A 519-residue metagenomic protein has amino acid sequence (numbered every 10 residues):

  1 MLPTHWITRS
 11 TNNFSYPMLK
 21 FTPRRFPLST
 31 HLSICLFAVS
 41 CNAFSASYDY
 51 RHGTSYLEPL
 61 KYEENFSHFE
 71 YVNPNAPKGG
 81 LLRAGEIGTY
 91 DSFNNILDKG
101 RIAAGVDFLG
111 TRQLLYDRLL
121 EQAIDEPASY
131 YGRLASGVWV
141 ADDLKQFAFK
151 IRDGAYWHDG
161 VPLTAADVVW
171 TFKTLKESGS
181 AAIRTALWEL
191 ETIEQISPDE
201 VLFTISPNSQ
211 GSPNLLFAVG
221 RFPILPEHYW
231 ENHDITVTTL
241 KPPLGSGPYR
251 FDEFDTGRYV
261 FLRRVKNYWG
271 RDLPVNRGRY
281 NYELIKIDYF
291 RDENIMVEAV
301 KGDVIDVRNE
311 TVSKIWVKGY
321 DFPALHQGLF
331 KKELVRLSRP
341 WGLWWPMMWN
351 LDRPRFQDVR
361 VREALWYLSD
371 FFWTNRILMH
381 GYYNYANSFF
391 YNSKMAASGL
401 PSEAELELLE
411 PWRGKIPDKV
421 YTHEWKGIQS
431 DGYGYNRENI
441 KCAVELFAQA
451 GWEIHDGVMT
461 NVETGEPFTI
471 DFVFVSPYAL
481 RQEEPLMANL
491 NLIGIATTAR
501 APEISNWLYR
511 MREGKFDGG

Functional and structural regions predicted by a protein language model:
P27, K150, R184-E231, P248-D255 (+1 more regions): Surface-exposed binding/hinge segments that line and control ligand-binding clefts or catalytic entry sites
A46-D143, K173, L244: N-terminal lobe/hinge region of extracytoplasmic solute-binding protein
Y62, V72-P77, R101-L109, G137-A181 (+6 more regions): Aromatic- and charge-enriched surface segment that lines or borders ligand/interaction sites
G105-V106, G110-E126, A218-L284, R291-I295 (+3 more regions): Gly/Pro-rich hinge or "lid" segments in bacterial periplasmic/extracellular proteins
A148, R152, V237, G270-F322 (+5 more regions): Ligand-site clamp/hinge motif
V169-T174, A186-L190, S209-S246, R250-E253 (+5 more regions): A short beta-strand/turn structural motif
T192-Q195, D252-R263, D288-R353, A364 (+3 more regions): Extracellular/periplasmic solute-recognition and catalytic clefts
Q357-A488: Append "and occasionally in soluble cytosolic enzymes with long acidic Gly/Pro-rich linkers
